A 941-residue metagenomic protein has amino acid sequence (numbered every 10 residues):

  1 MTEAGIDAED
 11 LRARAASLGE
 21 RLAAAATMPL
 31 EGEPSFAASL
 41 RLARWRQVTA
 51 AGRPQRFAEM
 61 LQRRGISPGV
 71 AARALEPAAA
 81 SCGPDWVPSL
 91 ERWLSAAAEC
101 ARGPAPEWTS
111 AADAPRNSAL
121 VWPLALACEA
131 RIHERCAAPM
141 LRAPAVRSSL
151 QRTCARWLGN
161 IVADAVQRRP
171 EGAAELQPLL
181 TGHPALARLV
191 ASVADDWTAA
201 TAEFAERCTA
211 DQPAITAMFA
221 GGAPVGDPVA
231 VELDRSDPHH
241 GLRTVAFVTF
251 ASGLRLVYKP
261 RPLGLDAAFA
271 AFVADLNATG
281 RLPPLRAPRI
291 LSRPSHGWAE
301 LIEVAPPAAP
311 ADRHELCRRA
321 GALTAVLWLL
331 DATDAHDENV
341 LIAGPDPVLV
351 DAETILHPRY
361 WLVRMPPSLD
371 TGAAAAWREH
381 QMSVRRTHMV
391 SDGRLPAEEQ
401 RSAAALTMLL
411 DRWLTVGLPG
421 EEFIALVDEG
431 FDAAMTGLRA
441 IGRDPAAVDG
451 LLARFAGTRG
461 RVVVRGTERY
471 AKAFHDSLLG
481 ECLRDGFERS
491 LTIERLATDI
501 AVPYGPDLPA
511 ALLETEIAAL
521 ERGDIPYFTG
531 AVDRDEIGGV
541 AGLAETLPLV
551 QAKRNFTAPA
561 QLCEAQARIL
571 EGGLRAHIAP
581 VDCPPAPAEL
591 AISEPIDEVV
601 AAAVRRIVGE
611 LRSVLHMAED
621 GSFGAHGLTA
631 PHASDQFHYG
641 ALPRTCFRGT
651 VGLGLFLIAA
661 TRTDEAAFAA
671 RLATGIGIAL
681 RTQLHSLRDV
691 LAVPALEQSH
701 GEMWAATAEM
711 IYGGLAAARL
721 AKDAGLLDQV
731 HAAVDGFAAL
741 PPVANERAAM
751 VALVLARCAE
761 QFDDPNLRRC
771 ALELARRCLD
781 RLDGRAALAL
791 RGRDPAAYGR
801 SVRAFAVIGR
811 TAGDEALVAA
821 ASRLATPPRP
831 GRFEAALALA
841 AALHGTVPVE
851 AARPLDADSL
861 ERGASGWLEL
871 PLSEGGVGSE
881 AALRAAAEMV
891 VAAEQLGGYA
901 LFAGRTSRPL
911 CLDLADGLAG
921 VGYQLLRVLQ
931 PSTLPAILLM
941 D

Functional and structural regions predicted by a protein language model:
T2-G172, L395-D533: Noncatalytic N-terminal accessory/assembly modules of large enzymes
N117, A127-A332, D346: Conserved ATP-binding subdomain of kinase catalytic cores across diverse folds
E300-A397, L406-L409, W413: Conserved kinase catalytic-core segment
V390-D392, L590-E594, V651-A666, E709-A724 (+5 more regions): Well-ordered alpha-helical scaffold segments within catalytic/enzyme domains
Y470, F474, L478-L611, V807 (+4 more regions): Terminal, non-catalytic domain-edge segments
V581-P643, R648, A659, T663: Low-complexity, Ser/Thr/Pro/Gly-enriched N-terminal "stalk/linker" regions
A603-S622, R671-A692, G725-P742, C770-A787 (+3 more regions): Long, well-ordered core segments of solenoidal/helical folds
H632-T650, V690-T707, A739-A748, G784-G799 (+3 more regions): Solvent-exposed loop and edge beta-strand segments that line ligand/cofactor-binding and catalytic clefts
